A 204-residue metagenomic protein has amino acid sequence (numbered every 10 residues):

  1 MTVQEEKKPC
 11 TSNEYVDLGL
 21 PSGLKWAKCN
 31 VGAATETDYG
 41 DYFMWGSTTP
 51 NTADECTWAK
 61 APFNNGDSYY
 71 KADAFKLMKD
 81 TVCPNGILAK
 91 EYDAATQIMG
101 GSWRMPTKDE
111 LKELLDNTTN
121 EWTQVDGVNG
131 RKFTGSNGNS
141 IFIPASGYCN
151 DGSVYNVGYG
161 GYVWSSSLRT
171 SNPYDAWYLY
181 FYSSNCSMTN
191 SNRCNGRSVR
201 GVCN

Functional and structural regions predicted by a protein language model:
M1-E5: C-terminal edge beta-strand
K8-Y15, G19-N204: C-terminal, surface-exposed recognition/capping segments
